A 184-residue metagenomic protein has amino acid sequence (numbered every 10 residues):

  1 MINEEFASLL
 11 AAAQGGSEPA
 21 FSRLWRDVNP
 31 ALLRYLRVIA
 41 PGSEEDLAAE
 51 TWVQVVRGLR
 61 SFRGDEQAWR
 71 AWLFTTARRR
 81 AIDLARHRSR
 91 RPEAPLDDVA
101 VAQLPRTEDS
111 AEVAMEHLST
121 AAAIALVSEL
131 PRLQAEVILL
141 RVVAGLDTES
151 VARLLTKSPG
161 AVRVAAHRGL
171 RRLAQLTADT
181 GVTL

Functional and structural regions predicted by a protein language model:
N3-E4, L10-R34, A123, A135: A short, charge-rich alpha-helical start-of-domain segment used by transcription regulators
Q14-R23, L33-E50, R63: Short, charged helix-capping/linker segments at alpha-helix termini
G15, P105-L139, A144-E149, R153-L154: Amphipathic alpha-helical segment used for protein-protein interaction
L24-G42, G58, V127, D179: Amphipathic, Lys/Arg- and hydrophobic-enriched alpha-helical face
V38, R57-G64, F74-L96, E116: Arg/Lys-rich amphipathic alpha helix in sigma70-family domain 2
D46-V53, Q67-R79: Structural recognition of an alpha-helix C-terminal capping motif at a helix-to-coil junction
R78, I82, Q134, V143 (+1 more regions): DNA-recognition helix of helix-turn-helix
R91-E112: Charged, low-cysteine interdomain linkers and short loop/connector segments that bridge structured helical modules
